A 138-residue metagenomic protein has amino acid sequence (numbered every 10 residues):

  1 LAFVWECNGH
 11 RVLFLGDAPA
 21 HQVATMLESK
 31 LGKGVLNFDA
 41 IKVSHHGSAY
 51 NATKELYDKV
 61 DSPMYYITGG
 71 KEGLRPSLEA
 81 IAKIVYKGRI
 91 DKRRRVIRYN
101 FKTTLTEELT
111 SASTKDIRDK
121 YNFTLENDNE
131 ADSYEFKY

Functional and structural regions predicted by a protein language model:
L1-V35, L125-Y138: Core dinuclear metal-dependent hydrolase active-site scaffold
R11, V23-K115: Cap/insert and terminal regions of metallo-dependent hydrolase folds
I97, T104-Y138: A short C-terminal boundary segment appended to hydrolase-like catalytic domains
